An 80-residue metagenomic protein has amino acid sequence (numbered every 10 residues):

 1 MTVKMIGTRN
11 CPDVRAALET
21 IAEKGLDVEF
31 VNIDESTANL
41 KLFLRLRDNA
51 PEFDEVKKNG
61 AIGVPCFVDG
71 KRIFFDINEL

Functional and structural regions predicted by a protein language model:
M1-I33: Local sequence-structure signature of Cys/Sec-based thiol-disulfide redox active-site neighborhoods
T8, D13, L42-F43, D48 (+1 more regions): Accessory recognition modules or surfaces
I21, F67, E79-L80: Alpha-helix C-terminal capping segments
V28-N49: Thiol-based oxidoreductase modules, predominantly thioredoxin-like and allied folds used for disulfide exchange
E52-F53: Major-groove DNA-recognition helix of helix-turn-helix-type DNA-binding domains
V56-I62: Thiol/disulfide oxidoreductase modules built on the thioredoxin-like
G63-I73: A short, hydrophobic beta-strand/beta-hairpin element that forms part of a small beta-sheet core
F74-N78: Short amphipathic beta-strand/extended segments with alternating polar/hydrophobic composition
